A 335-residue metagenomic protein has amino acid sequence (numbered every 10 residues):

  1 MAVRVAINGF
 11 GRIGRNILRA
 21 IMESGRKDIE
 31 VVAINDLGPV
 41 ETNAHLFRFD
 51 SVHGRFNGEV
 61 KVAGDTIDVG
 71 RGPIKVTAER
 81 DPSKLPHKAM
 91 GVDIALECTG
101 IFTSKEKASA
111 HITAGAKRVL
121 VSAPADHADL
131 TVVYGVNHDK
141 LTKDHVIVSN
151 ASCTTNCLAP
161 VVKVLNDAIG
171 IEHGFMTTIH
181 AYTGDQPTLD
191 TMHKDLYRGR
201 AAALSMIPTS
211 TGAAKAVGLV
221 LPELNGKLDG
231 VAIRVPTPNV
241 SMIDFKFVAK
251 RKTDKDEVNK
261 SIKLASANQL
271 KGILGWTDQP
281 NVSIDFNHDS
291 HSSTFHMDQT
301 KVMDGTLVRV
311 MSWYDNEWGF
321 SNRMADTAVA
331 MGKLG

Functional and structural regions predicted by a protein language model:
M1-G199, D326, L334-G335: N-terminal Rossmann-like NAD(P) cofactor-binding subdomain of oxidoreductases, focused on the glycine-rich
F10, G14, S104, A151-T154 (+9 more regions): Generic structural signal for well-ordered, non-membrane alpha-helical segments in soluble metabolic enzymes
L18, S109, A159-N166, T177 (+7 more regions): Predominant activation on well-ordered alpha-helical scaffold segments within soluble catalytic domains
L37-P39, A125-D126, S152-T154, T178-D185 (+6 more regions): Glycine-rich beta-alpha junction loops
K140-T142, R198, V235-S241, V302-G305: Short, flexible turn/loop "capping" segments at secondary-structure junctions
D144-H145, A201-A203, V240-D244, L307-R309: Short, solvent-exposed beta-strand edge segments and adjacent coil->beta transition regions
A168-A232, P238: Catalytic core of tubulin tyrosine ligase-like
G230, M242-G335: C-terminal active-site/capping subdomain that shapes the small-molecule cofactor and substrate pocket of enzyme
